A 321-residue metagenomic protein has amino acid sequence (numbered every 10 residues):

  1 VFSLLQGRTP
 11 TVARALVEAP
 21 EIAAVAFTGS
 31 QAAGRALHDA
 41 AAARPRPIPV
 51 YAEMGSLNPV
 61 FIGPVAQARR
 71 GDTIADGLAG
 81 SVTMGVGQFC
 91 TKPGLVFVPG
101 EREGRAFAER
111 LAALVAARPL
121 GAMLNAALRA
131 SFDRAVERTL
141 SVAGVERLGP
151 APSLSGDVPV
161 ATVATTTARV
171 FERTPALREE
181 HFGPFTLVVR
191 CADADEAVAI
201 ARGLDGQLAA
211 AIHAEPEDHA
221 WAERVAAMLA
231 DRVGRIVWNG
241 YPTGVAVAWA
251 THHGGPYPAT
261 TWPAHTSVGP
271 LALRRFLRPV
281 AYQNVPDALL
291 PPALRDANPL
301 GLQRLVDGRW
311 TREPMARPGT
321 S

Functional and structural regions predicted by a protein language model:
V1-T83, F97, E101-R105, M315-A316: Rossmann-like NAD(P) dinucleotide-binding subdomain of oxidoreductase/dehydrogenase enzymes
T9-T11, I22-A23, S30-A32, L57 (+9 more regions): Short, glycine-/Ser/Thr-/acidic-enriched flexible segments
L16-E21, P64-R70, V136-E137, A161-T162 (+2 more regions): Short, surface-exposed amphipathic charged segments that create phosphate/polyanion-binding patches used for binding
P20, A24, A41-P45, L78-V86 (+10 more regions): Structural signal for hydrophobic packing residues in well-ordered secondary-structure cores of soluble enzyme domains
Q88-C90: Extended low-complexity, polyampholyte segments enriched in Ser/Thr/Pro and acidic residues
V98-L208: NAD(P)-dependent aldehyde/semialdehyde dehydrogenase
L154-V158, A194-L290, W310-M315: C-terminal core of ALDH-fold dehydrogenases
P291-S321: Extended hydrophobic packing segments that form well-structured cores
